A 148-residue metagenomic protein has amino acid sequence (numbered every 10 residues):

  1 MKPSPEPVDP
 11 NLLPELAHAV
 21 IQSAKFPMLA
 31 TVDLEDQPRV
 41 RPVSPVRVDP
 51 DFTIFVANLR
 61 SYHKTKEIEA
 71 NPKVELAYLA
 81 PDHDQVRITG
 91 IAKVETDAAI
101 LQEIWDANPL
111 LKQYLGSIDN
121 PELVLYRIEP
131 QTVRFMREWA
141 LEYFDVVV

Functional and structural regions predicted by a protein language model:
M1-P10, R87-V148: Charged, gly/pro-rich active-site loop segments
M1-P27: Extreme N-terminal tail/first-helix region
P10-E15, S61-K64, P109-L111: Charged, amphipathic alpha-helical segments
A19-L34, V74-Y78: A short, Trp-centered hydrophobic/proline-enriched beta-strand micro-motif
P27-V56: N-terminal leader/targeting helix
M28, T53-F55, E75, R87 (+1 more regions): General beta-strand recognition
V32-L34, V43-P45, L59-S61, L79-P81 (+1 more regions): Histidine- and/or cysteine-centered catalytic micro-motif in compact active-site loops
V46-H83: A short mixed-secondary-structure module that forms the rim of ligand-binding clefts
